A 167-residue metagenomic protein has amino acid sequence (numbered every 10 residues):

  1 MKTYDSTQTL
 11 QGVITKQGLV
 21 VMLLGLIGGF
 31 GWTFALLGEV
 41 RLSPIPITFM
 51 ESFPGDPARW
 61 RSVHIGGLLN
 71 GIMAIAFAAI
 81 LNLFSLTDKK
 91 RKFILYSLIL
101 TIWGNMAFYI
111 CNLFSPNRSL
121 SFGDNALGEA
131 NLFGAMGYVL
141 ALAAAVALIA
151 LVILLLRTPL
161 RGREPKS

Functional and structural regions predicted by a protein language model:
M1-L10: Short, Lys/Arg-rich, polar N-terminal cytosolic tail immediately upstream of the first transmembrane signal-anchor
T9, V13, G18, F133-G137: Metal- and O2-centered redox machinery and metal/ROS homeostasis
K16-L37, R59-L81, Y96-F114, V139-L156: Hydrophobic cores of alpha-helical transmembrane segments in multi-pass integral membrane proteins
T33, L37-P46, L83-L86, L160: Non-transmembrane, aqueous-exposed alpha-helical and coiled segments at domain scale
L42-A58: Perimembrane loop-to-helix junctions flanking transmembrane segments
L81-W103, R163-S167: Cytoplasmic juxtamembrane regions at transmembrane-helix boundaries
S119-M136: Short, membrane-exposed interhelical loops at transmembrane-helix boundaries
I153-S167: Cytosolic juxtamembrane helix at the C-terminal end of the final transmembrane segment
